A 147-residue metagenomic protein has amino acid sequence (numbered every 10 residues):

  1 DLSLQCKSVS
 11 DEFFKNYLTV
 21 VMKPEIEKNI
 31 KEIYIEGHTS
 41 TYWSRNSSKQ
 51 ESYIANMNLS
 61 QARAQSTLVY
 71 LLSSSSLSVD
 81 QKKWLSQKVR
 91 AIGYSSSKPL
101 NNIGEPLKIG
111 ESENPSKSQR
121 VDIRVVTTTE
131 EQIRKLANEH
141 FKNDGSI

Functional and structural regions predicted by a protein language model:
L2-E32: Extracytoplasmic beta-rich ectodomain segments of secreted or membrane-anchored proteins
L4-V9, K31-Y34, H38-E130, R134 (+1 more regions): Periplasmic OmpA-like peptidoglycan-binding domain that tethers envelope proteins to the cell wall
S146-I147: Short, solvent-exposed mixed-charge patches
